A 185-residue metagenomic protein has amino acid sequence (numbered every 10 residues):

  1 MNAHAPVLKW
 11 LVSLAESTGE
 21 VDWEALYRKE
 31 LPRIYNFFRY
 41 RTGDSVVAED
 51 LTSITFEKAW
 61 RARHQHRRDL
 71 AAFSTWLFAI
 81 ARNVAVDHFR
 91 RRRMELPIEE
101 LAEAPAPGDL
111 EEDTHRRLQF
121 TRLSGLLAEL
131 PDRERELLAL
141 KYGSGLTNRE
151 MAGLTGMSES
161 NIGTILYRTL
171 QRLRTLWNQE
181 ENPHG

Functional and structural regions predicted by a protein language model:
M1-R33, Y40, E150, G185: N-terminal module of bacterial RNA polymerase sigma factors
N2-K9, E95-F120, G125, T147: Internal acidic/polar
A15-S17, I54-A72, R91-R93: Sigma70-family region 2
L26-V46, R61-A62, F78, L127 (+1 more regions): Amphipathic, Lys/Arg- and hydrophobic-enriched alpha-helical face
D50-E57, A71-N83, T164: Structural recognition of an alpha-helix C-terminal capping motif at a helix-to-coil junction
H64-Q65, A79-E99, R116: Arg/Lys-rich amphipathic alpha helix in sigma70-family domain 2
E134, N148-E180: DNA-recognition helix of helix-turn-helix
L137-K141: A short pre-motif secondary-structure segment
